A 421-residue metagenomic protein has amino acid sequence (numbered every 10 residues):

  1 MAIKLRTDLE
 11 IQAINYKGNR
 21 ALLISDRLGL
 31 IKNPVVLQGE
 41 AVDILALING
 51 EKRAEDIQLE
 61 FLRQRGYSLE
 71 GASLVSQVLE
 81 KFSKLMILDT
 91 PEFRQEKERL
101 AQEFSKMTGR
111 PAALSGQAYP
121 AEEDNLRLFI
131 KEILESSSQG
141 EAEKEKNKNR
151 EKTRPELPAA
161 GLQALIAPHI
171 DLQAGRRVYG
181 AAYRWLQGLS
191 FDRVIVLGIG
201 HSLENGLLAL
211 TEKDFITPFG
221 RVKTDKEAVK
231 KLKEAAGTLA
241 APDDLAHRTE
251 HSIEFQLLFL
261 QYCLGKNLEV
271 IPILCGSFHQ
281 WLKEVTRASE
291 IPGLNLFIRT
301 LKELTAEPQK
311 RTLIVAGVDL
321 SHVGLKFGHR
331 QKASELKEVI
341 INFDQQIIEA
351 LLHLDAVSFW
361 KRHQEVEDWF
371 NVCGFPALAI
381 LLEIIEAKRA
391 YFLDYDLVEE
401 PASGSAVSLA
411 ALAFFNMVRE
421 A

Functional and structural regions predicted by a protein language model:
M1-A46: Acidic, low-complexity/disordered tracts enriched in E/D and polar residues
L5-G18, L62, L100, F191 (+1 more regions): Short, charge-rich amphipathic segments
E10-K17, D26, L30, Q95-R99 (+4 more regions): N-proximal short alpha-helices
S25-D26, F414-M417: Active-site beta-strand termini and strand-to-loop segments that position acidic
G29-P120, D124: Long, charge-rich, low-complexity alpha-helical segments
V36, T108-R389, Y395-G404, V418-E420: Active-site histidine-anchored catalytic micro-motif
D89-E92, M417-A421: Short, charged low-complexity linker/loop segments at the C-terminal edge of domains
V407-A411: Short hydrophobic/aromatic beta-strand or adjacent loop that forms the aromatic wall/cage of a ligand/substrate-binding
